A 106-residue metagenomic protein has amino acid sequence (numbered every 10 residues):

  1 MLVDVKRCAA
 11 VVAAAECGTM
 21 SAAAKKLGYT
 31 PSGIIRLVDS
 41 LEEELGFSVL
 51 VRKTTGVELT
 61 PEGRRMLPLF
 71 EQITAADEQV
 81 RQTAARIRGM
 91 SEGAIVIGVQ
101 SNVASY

Functional and structural regions predicted by a protein language model:
D4-R7, P31, G63: The N-cap/first-turn positions of alpha helices within or immediately adjacent to helix-turn-helix DNA-binding domains
A13-G28: Short helix-boundary/capping micro-motifs
T19-M20, V38, R52: Helix-turn-helix DNA-binding elements, focusing on the entry/boundary residues of the two helices that contact DNA
K25, E43, R64: Alpha-helical residues within the helix-turn-helix
T30-G33, L37-S40: Residues within the DNA-recognition helix of helix-turn-helix
E42-L59: A short LG(V/I)-centered, amphipathic sequence patch enriched for acidic residue(s) preceding the LG motif
E44-L45, M66-R88: Alpha-helical linker/hinge and terminal dimerization helices associated with HTH transcriptional regulators
Q82, R88-Y106: N-terminal winged-helix
